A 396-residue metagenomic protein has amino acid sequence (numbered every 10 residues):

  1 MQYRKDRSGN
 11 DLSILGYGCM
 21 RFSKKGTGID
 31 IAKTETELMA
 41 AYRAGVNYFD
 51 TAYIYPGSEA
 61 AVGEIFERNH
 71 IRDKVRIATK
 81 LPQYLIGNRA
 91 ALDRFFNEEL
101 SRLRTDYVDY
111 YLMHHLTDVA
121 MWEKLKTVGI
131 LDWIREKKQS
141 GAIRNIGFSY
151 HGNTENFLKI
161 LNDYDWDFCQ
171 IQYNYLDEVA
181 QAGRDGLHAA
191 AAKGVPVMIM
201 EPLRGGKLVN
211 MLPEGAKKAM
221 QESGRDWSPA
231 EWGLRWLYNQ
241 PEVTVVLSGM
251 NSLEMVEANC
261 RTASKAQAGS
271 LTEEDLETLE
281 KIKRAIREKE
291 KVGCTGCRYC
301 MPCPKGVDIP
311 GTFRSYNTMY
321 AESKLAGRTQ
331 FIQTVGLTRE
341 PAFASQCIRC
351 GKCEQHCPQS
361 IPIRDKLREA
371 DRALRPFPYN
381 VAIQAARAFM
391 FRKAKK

Functional and structural regions predicted by a protein language model:
M1-V75: N-terminal binding-site loop/beta-alpha segment at the start of enzyme catalytic domains that lines or forms
D6, Y17, A41, F49 (+12 more regions): Conserved, mostly hydrophobic/aromatic
G18, A52-Y55, Y111-H114, S149 (+3 more regions): Conserved residues at the C-terminal ends of beta-strands
K25-G26, M39, R43, I86-L203 (+3 more regions): Glycine/proline-rich, positively charged, aromatic-decorated active-site loop/lid region on the catalytic face
A40, V46-N47, F66, D163-D165 (+1 more regions): Structured C-terminal cap/extension of enzyme domains
N47-Y53, R144-F148, Q170-I171, V245-L247 (+1 more regions): Short catalytic-loop micro-motif centered on adjacent basic/acidic residues
A60-T79, L131-S140, A192: Alpha-helix-loop-beta-strand connector modules within alpha/beta enzyme cores
D73-L85, Y111-H114: A short, structured active-site edge motif that brings together acidic residues
